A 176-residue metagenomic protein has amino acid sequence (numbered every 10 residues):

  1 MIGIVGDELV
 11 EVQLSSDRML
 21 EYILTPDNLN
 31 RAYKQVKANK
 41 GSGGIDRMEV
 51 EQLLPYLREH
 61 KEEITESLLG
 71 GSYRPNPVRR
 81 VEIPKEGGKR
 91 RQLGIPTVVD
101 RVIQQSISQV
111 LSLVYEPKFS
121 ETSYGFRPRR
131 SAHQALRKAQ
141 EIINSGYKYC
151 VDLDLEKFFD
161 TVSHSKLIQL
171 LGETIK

Functional and structural regions predicted by a protein language model:
M1-K176: Non-catalytic terminal/accessory segments
